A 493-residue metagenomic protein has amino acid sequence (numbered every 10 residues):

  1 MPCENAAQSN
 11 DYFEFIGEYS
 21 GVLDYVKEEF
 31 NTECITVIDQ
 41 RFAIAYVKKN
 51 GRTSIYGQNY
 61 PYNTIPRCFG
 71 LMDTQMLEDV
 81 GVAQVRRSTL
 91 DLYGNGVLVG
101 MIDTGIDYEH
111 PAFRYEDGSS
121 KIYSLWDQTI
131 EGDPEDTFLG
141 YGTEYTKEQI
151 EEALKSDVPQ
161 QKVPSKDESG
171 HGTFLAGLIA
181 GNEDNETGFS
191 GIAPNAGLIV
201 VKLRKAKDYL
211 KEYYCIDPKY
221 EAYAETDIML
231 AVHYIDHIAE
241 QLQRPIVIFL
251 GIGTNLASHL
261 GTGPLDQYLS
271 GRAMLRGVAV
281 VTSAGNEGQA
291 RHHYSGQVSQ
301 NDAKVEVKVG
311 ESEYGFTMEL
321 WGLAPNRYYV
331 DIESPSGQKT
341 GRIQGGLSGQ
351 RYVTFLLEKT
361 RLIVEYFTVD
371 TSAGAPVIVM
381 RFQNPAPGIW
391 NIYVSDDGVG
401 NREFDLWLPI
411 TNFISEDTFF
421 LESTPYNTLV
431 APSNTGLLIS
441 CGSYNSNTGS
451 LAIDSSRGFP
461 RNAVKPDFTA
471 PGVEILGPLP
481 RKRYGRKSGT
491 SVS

Functional and structural regions predicted by a protein language model:
M1-S493: Loop-rich non-cytosolic ectodomains and luminal regions
